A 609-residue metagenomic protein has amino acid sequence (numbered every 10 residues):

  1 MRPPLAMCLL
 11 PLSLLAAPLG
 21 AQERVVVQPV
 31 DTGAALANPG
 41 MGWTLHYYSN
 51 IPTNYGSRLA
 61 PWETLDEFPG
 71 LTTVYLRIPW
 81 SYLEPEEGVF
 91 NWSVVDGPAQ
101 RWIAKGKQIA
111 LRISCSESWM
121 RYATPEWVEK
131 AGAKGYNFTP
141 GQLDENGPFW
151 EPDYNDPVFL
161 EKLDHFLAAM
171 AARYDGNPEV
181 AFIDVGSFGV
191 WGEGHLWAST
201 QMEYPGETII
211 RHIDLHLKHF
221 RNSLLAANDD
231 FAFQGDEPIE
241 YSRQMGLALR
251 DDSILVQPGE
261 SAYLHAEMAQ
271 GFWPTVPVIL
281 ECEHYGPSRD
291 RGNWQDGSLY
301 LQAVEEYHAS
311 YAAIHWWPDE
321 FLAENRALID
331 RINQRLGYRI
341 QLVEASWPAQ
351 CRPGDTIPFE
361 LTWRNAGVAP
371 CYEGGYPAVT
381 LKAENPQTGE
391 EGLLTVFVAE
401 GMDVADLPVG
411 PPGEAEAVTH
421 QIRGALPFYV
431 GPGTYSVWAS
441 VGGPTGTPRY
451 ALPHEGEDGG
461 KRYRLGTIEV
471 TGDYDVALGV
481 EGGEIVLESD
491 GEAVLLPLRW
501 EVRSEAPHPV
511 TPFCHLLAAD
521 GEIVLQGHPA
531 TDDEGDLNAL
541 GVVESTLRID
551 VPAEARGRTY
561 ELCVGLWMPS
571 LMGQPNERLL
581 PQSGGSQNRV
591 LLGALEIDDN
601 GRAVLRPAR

Functional and structural regions predicted by a protein language model:
A6-A17: Bacterial N-terminal signal peptides
E23-V158, P274-E324: N-terminal substrate-binding region of glycoside hydrolase catalytic domains
V74, W102, M170, I183 (+1 more regions): Conserved, mostly hydrophobic/aromatic
R101-K107, F166-V180, R211-L225, E306-Y307: A structural motif corresponding to the C-terminal end of an alpha-helix and its immediate exit/capping segment
F138-F159, F166-M202: Active-site groove signature of glycoside hydrolases
S187-D214, H219, A226-P274: Substrate-binding cleft/loops of secretory-pathway carbohydrate-active enzymes
A232, R243-S346: Substrate-binding cleft of secreted/luminal carbohydrate-active enzymes
N333-R609: Extracellular/luminal regions of secreted and cell-surface proteins that mediate adhesion/ECM remodeling
